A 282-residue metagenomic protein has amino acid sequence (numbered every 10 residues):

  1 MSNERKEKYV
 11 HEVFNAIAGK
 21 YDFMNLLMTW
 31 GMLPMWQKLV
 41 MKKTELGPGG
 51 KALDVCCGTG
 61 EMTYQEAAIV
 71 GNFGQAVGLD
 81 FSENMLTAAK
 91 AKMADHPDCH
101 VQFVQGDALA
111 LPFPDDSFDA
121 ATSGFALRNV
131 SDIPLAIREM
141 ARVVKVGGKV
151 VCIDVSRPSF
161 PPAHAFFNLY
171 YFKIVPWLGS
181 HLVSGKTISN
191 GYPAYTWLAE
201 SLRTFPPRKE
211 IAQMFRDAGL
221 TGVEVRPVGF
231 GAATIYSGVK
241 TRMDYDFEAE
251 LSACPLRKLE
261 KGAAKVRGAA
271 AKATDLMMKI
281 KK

Functional and structural regions predicted by a protein language model:
K8, D98, R157-A218, E224: C-terminal alpha-helical "lid/dimerization" subdomain adjacent to the S-adenosyl-L-methionine
Y21, A121-T122: Hydrophobic beta-strand segment of the Class I
W30-G50, Q65: Conserved alpha-helix/loop element of class I SAM-dependent methyltransferases that forms part of the SAM/SAH-binding
K51-A110: Class I SAM-dependent methyltransferase SAM/SAH-binding core
L109-A120: A short acidic, Gly/Pro-enriched loop at the edge of an enzyme's catalytic core that lines a small-molecule cofactor
P134-V146: A short glycine-rich, Lys/Arg-flanked "PGG" loop and its adjoining helix->strand segment in the class I
G148-V155: Conserved beta-strand signature within the Rossmann-like core of class I S-adenosyl-L-methionine
M214-K282: C-terminal lobe and adjacent flexible extensions of AdoMet/dcAdoMet transferase-like proteins
